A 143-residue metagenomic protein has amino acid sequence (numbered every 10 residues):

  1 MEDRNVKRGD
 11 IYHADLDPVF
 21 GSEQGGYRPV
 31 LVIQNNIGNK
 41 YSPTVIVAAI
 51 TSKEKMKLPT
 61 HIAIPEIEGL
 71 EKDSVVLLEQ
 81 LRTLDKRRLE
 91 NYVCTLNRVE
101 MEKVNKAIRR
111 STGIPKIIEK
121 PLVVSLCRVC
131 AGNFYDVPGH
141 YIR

Functional and structural regions predicted by a protein language model:
D17-G21: Short, charged beta-turn/beta-strand-edge "cap" motif at the junction between a beta-strand and an adjacent loop
S22-Y27, V32-E66: Compact nucleic-acid interaction/catalytic patches
E68-C130, Y135-R143: C-terminal terminal-subdomain/extension
